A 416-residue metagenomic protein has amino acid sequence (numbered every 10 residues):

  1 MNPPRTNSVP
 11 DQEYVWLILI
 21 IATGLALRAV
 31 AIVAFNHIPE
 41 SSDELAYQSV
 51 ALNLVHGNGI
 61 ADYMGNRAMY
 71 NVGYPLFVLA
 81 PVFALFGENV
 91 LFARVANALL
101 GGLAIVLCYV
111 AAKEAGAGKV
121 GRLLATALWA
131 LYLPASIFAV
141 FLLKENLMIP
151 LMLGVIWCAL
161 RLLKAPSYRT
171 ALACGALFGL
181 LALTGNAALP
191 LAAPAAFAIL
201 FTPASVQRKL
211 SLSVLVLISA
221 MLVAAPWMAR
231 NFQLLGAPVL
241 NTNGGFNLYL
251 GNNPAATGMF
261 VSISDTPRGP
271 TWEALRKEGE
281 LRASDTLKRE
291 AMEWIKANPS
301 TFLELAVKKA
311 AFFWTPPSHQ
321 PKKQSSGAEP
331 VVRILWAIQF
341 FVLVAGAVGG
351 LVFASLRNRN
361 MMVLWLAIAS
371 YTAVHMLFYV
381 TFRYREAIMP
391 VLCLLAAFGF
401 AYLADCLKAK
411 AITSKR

Functional and structural regions predicted by a protein language model:
R5-P10, K113-G116, V155-A173, L181 (+2 more regions): Membrane-interface transmembrane helices that cradle and orient dolichyl/undecaprenyl
Y14, I105-L131, I149-P150, K164-A173 (+1 more regions): Transmembrane-helix signature of polytopic, membrane-embedded enzymes that assemble or transfer cell-envelope glycans
A22, V95-G116, G154, C158 (+1 more regions): Transmembrane-helix motifs of polytopic, lipid-linked glycan transferases
G24-L27, R122-L131, F141, P150 (+3 more regions): Short helix- or helix-capping micro-motifs that position conserved polar/aromatic residues at function-defining sites
V33-L45, H56-A84, L91-R94, E293: Membrane-proximal lumenal/periplasmic loop motifs of glycosylation machinery
A68, V72, L76, A84-V106 (+4 more regions): Loop-to-helix entry region of an early transmembrane alpha helix in multi-pass inner-membrane enzymes
F92, W294, T301-L364: Membrane-interface anchor segments at the N-terminal boundary of transmembrane helices in multi-pass membrane enzymes
V239-F312, P317: Membrane-proximal stem/loop segments at transmembrane-domain junctions that anchor or position
